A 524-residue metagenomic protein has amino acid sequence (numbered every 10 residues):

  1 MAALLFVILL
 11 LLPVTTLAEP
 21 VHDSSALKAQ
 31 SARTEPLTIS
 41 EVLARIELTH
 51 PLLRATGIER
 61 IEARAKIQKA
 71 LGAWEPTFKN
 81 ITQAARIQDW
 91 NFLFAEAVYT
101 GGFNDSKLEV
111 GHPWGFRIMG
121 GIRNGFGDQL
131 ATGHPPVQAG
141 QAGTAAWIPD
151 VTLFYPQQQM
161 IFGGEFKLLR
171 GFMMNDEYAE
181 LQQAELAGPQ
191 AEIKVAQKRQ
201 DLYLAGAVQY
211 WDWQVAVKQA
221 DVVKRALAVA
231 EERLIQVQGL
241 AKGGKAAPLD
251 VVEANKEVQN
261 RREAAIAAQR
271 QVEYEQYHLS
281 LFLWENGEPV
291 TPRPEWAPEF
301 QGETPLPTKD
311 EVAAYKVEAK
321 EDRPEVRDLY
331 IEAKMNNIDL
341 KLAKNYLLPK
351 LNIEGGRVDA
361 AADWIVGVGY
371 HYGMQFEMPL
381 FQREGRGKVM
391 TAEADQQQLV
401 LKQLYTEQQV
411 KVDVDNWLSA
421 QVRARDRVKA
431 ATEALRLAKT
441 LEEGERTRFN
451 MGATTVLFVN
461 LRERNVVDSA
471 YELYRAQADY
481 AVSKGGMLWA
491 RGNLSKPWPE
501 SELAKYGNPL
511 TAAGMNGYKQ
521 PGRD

Functional and structural regions predicted by a protein language model:
A2-P13: Bacterial N-terminal signal peptides
L17-A29, Q88, H278-P307, V312-A313 (+1 more regions): Acidic, low-complexity, intrinsically disordered peripheral segments
R54-I58, E62, L71-G72, P113-A142 (+11 more regions): Sec/SRP-type N-terminal targeting helices
P76, T100-L108, Q158-G164, Y315 (+1 more regions): Hydrophobic, lipid-facing positions within transmembrane beta-strands of outer-membrane proteins
F78-R86, G120-F126, L351-D359: Transmembrane beta-barrel strands of outer-membrane/channel proteins
N91-A97, P149-L153, L181, A361-D363: Outer-membrane beta-barrel domain signature
A97-G101, L153-Q157, I365-G369, R464: Transmembrane beta-barrel outer-membrane domains
E192-Y315, A420, A424, G444-T447 (+3 more regions): Periplasmic alpha-helical coiled-coil/stalk elements that build and connect Gram-negative outer-membrane
